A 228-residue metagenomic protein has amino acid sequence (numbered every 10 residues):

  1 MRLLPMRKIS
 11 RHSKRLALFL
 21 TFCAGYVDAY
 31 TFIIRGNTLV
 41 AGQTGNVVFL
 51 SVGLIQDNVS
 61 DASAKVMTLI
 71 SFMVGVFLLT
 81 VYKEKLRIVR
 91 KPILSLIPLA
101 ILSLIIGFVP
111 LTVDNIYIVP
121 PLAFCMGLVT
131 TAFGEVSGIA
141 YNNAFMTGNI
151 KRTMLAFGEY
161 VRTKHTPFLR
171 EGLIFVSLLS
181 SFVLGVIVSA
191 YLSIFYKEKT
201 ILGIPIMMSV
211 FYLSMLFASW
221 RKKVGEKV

Functional and structural regions predicted by a protein language model:
M1-S13, K227: Short, Lys/Arg-rich, polar N-terminal cytosolic tail immediately upstream of the first transmembrane signal-anchor
S13, A17-S60, V129-R170: Small-residue-rich hydrophobic segments that form or flank transmembrane alpha-helices in multi-pass membrane proteins
D61, K65-L69, F175: Short hydrophobic/aromatic, small-residue-rich stretches within specific transmembrane helices of secondary active
L69, M73-F77, L179-I187: Hydrophobic/small/kink-forming positions within alpha-helical transmembrane segments of polytopic membrane proteins
V76-I88, S193: Helix-to-loop junctions at the C-terminal end of transmembrane segments in multipass secondary transporters
E84-P98, E198-T200: Cytoplasmic membrane-interface "Motif A"-like loop-to-helix N-cap segments of 12-TM Major Facilitator Superfamily
I93-I106, P205: Structural signature of the two symmetry-related core transmembrane helices
A100-D114, M215-S219: C-terminal ends and interior cores of transmembrane alpha-helices in multi-pass membrane transporters/permeases
